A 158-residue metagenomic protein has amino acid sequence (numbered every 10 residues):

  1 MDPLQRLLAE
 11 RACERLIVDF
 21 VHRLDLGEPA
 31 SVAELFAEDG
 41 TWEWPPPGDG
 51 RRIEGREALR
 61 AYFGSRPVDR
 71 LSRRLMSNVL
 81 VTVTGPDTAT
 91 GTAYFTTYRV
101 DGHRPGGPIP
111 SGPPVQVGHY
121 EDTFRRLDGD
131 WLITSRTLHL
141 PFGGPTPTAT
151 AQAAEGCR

Functional and structural regions predicted by a protein language model:
M1-H22, L26, A30-E38: Short, low-complexity N-terminal intrinsically disordered segments enriched in polar/charged residues
P3, L7, G50-I53, S111: Charge-dense, low-complexity intrinsically disordered segments
D25, I53, Q116: Short glycine/serine/threonine-biased micro-segments
P29-V100: A solvent-exposed, acidic/Ser-Thr-rich amphipathic alpha-helical stretch
V68-R158: A beta-strand edge to alpha-helix "cap/lid" segment located at domain peripheries
